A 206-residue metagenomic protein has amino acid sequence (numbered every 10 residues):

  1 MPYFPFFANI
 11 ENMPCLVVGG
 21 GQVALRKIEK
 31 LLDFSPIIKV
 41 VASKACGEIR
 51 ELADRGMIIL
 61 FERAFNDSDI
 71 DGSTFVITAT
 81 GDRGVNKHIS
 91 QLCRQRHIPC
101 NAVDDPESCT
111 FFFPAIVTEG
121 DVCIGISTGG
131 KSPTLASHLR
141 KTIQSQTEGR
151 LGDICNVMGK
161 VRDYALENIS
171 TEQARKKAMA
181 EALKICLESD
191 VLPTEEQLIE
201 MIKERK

Functional and structural regions predicted by a protein language model:
M1-A53: Hydrophobic, well-ordered beta-alpha structural blocks that scaffold small-molecule cofactor pockets
Q22-V23, G84, G130: Residue-level detector of alpha-helix initiation sites
A42, L60-A64, D104: Short loop/edge segments at beta-strand edges and connector loops that shape dinucleotide/nucleotide cofactor-binding
E51-D71: Glycine-rich, highly charged phosphate/nucleotide-binding loops
F75-G81, N86-F112: ADP-ribose/adenylate-binding Rossmann-like module
A102-L151: E1/E1-like adenylate-forming module used to activate ubiquitin-like modifiers and sulfur-carrier proteins
G130-K206: An accessory alpha-helical subdomain
